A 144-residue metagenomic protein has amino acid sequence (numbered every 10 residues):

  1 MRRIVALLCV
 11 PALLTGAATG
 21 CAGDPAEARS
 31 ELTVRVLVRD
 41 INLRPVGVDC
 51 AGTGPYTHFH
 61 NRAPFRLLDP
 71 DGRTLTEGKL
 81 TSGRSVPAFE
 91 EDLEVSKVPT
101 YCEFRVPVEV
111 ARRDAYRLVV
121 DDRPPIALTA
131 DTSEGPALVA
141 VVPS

Functional and structural regions predicted by a protein language model:
M1-L8: Bacterial N-terminal signal peptides that target proteins for export
L8-A17: Bacterial N-terminal signal peptides
A18, A22-D24: Bacterial signal peptide processing site
A28-R73, E77: Short, surface-exposed binding/anchoring microloops in extracellular/periplasmic proteins
D69-D71, K79-R84, V120-P124, A130-T132: A mature extracytoplasmic/lumenal domain signature
T76-K97: Solvent-exposed serine/threonine-rich low-complexity stretches and specific carbohydrate-binding patches
S96-A115: Short Pro-Gly-centered beta-turn/loop motif in secreted/extracellular proteins
I126-S144: Extracellular beta-sheet/turn segments enriched in Thr/Pro/Gly and aliphatic residues
